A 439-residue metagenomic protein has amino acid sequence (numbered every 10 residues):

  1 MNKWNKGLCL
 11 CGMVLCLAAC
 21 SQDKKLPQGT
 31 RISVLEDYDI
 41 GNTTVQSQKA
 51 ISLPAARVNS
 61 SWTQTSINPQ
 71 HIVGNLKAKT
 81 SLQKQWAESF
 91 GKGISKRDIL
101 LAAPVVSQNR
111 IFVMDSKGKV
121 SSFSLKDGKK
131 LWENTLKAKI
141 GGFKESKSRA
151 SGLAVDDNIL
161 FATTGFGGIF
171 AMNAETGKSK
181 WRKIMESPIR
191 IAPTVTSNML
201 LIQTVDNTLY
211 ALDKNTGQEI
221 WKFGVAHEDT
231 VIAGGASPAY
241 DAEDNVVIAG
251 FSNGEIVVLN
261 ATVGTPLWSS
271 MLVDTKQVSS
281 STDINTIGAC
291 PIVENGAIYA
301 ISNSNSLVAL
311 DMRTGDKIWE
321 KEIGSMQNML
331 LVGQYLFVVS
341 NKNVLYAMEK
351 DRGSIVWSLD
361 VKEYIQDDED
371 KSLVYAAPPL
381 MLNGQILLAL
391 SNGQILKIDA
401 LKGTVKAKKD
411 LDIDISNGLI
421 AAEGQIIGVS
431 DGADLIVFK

Functional and structural regions predicted by a protein language model:
S21-D23: Bacterial signal peptide processing site
Q28-N42, K49-Q85: Blade/loop signatures of beta-propeller domains
W86-V105, E133-A154, W181-T196, E219-E243 (+4 more regions): Extracytoplasmic beta-rich repeat domains
D115-S116, T164-G165, T204-V205, F251 (+4 more regions): Structural signature of WD-repeat beta-propellers
L125-D127, N173-T176, D213-G217, A261-V263 (+3 more regions): Short loop/turn segments that connect beta-strands within beta-propeller blades
I413-K439: Blade-level signature of beta-propeller repeat domains, shared across WD40, Kelch, NHL, RCC1 and BNR/Asp-box propellers
